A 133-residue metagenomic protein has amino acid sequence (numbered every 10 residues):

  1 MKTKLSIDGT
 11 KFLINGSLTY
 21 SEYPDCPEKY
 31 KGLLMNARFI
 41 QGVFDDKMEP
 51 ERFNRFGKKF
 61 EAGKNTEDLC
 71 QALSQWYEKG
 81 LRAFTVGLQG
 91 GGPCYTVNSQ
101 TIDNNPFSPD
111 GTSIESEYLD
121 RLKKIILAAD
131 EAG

Functional and structural regions predicted by a protein language model:
M1: Short, Gly/Pro- and small/polar-rich lid/capping loops
K4-A132: Active-site-adjacent substrate/metal-binding segments within catalytic domains of carbohydrate-active enzymes
